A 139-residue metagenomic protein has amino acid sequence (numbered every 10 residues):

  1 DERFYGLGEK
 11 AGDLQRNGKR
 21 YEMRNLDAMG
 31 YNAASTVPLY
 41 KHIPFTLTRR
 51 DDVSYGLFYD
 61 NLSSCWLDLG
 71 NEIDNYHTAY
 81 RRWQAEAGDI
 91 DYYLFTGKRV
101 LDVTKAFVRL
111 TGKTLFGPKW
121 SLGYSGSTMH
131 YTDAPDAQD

Functional and structural regions predicted by a protein language model:
D1-K119, S127-H130: Catalytic and substrate-binding clefts that recognize carbohydrates or anionic sugar/phosphate headgroups
D133-D139: Short, acidic/polar
